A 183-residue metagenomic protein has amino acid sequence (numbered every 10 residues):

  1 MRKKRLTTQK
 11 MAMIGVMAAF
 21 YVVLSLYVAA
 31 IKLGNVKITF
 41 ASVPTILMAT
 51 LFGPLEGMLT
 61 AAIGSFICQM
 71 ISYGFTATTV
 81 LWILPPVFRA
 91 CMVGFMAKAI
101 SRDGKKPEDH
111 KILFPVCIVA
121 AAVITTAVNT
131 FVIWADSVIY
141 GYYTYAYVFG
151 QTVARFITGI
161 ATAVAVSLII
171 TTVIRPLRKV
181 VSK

Functional and structural regions predicted by a protein language model:
M1-K183: Loop-helix junctions at membrane interfaces
